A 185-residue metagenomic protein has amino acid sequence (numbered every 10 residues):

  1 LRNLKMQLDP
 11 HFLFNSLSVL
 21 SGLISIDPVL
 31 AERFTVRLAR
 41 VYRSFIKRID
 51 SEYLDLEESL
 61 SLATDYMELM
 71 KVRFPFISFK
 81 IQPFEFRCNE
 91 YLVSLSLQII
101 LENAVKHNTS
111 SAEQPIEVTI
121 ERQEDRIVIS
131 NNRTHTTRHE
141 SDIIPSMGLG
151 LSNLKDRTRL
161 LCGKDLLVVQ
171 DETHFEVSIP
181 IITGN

Functional and structural regions predicted by a protein language model:
L1-P180: Two-component histidine phosphotransfer core
I182-N185: C-terminal end segment of the histidine kinase catalytic
